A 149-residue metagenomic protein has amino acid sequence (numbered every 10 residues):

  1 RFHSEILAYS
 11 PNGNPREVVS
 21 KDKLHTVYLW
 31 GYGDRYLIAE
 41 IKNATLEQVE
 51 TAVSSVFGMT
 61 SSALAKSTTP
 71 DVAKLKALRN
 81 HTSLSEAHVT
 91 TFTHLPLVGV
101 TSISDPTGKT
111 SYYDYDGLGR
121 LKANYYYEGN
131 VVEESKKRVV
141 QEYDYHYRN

Functional and structural regions predicted by a protein language model:
R1-S20, L24-D105, K109-N149: Beta-strand elements of repeat-based all-beta scaffolds
